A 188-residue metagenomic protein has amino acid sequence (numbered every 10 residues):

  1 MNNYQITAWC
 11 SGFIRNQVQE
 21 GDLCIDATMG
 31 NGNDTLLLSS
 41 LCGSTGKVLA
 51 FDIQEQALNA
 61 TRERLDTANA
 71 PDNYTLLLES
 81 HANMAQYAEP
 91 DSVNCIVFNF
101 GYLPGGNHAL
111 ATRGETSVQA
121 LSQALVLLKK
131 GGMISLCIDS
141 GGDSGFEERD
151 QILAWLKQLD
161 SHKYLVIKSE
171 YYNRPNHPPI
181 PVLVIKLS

Functional and structural regions predicted by a protein language model:
M1-D22, L36, S40: S-adenosyl-L-methionine
Q19, C42-G43, L128-K130: Helix-to-beta-strand junctions that scaffold the AdoMet/dcAdoMet cofactor pocket in Class I SAM-dependent enzymes
T28, L127, G131-I138: Conserved beta-strand signature within the Rossmann-like core of class I S-adenosyl-L-methionine
N31-T45: Conserved SAM-binding loop of SAM-dependent methyltransferases across substrates and taxa, primarily the Class I
K47-D52: Conserved SAM-binding motif I beta-strand of class I
L58-D91: S-adenosyl-L-methionine
F98-A120: Mobile active-site "lid"/loop adjacent to the S-adenosyl-L-methionine
F146-S188: Class I S-adenosyl-L-methionine
